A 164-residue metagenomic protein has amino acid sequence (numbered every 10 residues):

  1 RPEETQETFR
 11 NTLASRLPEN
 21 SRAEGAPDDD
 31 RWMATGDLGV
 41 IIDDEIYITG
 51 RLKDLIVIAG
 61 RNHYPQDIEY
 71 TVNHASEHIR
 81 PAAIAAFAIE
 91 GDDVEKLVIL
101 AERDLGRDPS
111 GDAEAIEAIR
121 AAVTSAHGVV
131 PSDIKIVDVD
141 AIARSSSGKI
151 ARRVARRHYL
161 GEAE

Functional and structural regions predicted by a protein language model:
P2-N11, D29-H127: AMP-binding/adenylate-forming catalytic core of the ANL superfamily
F9-D29: Surface-exposed acidic, glycine/proline-enriched linker/cap segments that occur as 15-30-residue helix-coil
P18, E24, K53-L55, H63 (+3 more regions): Small/flexible residues
P18, T49, V57, I116 (+2 more regions): General helical secondary-structure elements
A26-D29, E77-I79, D138-A143: Noncatalytic linker/hinge segments flanking ATPase motor cores
A82-A88, V98-I99, R120-E164: Conserved C-terminal "lid"/linker of ANL adenylate-forming enzymes
